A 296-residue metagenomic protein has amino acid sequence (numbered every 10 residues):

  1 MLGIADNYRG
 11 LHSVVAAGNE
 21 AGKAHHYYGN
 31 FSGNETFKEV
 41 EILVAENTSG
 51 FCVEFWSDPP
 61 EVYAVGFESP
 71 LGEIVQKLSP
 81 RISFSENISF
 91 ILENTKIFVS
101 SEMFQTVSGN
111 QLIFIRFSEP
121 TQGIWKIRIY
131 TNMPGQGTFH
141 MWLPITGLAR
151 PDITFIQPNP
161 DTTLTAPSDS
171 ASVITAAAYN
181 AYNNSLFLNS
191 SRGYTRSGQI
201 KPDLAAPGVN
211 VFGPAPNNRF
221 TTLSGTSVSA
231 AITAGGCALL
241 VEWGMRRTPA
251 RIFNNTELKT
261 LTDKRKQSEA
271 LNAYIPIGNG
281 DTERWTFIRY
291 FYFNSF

Functional and structural regions predicted by a protein language model:
M1-F31, N47-V75, I82-S170, P216-A230: Substrate-binding/access-modulating region of protease and related hydrolase catalytic domains
Y8-G10, T48-S49, P60-E61, S170-S172 (+3 more regions): Subtilisin-like serine protease catalytic core
G33-E39: Active-site glycine-rich loop that binds ribose-phosphate moieties when present
E41-A45: Short acidic-hydrophobic catalytic motif
V53, Y63, W125, G208-L271: Hydrolase catalytic cores
L71-S79, A178-A231: Catalytic-core environment of secreted peptidases
E269-F296: C-terminal domain-closing interface element
